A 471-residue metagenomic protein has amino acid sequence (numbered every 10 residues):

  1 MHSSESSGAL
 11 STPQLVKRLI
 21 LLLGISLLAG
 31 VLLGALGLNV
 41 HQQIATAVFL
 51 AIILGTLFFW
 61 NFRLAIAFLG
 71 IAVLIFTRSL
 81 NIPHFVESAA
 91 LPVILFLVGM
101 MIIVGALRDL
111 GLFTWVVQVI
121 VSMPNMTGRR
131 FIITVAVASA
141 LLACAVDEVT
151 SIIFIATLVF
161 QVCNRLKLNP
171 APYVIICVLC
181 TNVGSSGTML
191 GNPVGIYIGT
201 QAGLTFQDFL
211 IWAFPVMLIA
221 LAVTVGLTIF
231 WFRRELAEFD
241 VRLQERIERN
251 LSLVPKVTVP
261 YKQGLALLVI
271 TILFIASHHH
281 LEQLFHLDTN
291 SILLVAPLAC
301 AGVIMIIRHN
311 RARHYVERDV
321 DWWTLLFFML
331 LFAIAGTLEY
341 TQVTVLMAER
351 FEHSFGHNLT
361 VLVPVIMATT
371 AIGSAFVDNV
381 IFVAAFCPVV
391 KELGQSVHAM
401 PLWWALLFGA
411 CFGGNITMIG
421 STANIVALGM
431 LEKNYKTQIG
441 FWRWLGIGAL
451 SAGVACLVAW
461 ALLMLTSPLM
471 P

Functional and structural regions predicted by a protein language model:
M1-L107, W115, V216-I219, V225-E349 (+1 more regions): Hydrophobic transmembrane alpha-helices of multi-pass small-molecule transporters
S11-L15, Q161-V162, L166-Q244, E248-T258 (+2 more regions): Membrane-core helix-loop-helix motifs of multi-pass transport proteins
L54-N61, A138-D147, V178-L190, M367-F382 (+1 more regions): Transmembrane alpha-helix interface/packing and boundary motifs in multi-pass membrane proteins, characterized by
T56, F206-W212, L253-V254, H353-V361: Short aromatic-rich membrane-water interface segments that cap or initiate transmembrane helices in multi-pass membrane
A65, S79-A171, W323-A399: Membrane-embedded alpha-helical segments and adjacent helix-loop junctions characteristic of multi-pass solute
N81-P83, I102-L110, N125-I132, S151-I155 (+10 more regions): Alpha-helical membrane-embedding segments and immediately adjacent membrane-interface amphipathic helices
Q207-A220, T360-P471: C-terminal transmembrane helix pair
